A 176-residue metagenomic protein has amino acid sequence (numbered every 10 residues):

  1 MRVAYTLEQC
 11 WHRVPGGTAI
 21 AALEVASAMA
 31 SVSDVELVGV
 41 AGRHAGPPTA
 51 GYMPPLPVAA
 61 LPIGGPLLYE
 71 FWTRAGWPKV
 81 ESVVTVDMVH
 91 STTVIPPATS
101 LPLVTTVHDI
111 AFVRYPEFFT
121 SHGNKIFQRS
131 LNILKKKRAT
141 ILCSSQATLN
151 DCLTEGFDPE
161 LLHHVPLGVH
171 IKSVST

Functional and structural regions predicted by a protein language model:
M1-T176: Carbohydrate transferase catalytic cores enriched for Leloir-type hexosyltransferases
